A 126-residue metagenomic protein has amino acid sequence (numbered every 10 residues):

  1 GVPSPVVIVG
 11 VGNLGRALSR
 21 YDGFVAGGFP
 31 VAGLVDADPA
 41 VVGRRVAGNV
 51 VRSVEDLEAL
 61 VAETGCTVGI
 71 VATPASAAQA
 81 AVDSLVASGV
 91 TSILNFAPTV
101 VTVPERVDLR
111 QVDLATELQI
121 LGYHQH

Functional and structural regions predicted by a protein language model:
G1-V6: HTH-adjacent hinge/linker in prokaryotic transcriptional regulators
I8, G33-L34, V71, N95: Structural beta-sheet core signal
V11: Glycine-rich Rossmann-fold phosphate-binding loop(s) that bind the pyrophosphate of adenine dinucleotide cofactors
L14: Hydrophobic/small residue at the entry helix of a nucleotide-binding pocket
D22-A26, L85-S88: Short, solvent-exposed amphipathic alpha-helical segments in soluble enzyme and RNA/protein-processing domains
V25-N49: NAD(P)-binding Rossmann-fold cofactor-contacting core
A47-H126: Phosphate-bearing ligand-interacting subdomains that bind or position ATP/ADP/UDP/GDP/NAD(P) or nucleotide-linked
